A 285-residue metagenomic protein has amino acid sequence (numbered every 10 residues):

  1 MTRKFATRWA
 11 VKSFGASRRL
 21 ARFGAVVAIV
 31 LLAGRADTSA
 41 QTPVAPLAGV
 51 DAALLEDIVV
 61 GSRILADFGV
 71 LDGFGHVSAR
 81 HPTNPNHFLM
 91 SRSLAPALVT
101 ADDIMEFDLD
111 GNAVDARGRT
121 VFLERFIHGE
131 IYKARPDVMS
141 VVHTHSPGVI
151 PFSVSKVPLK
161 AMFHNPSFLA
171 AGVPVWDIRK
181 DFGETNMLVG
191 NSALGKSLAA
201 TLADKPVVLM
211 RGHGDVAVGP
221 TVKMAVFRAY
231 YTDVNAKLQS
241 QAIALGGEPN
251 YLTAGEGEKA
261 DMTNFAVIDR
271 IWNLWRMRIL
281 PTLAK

Functional and structural regions predicted by a protein language model:
M1-R18: N-terminal secretory signal peptides that target proteins for export/translocation
K12, A21-A33: Bacterial N-terminal signal peptides
F14, G24, M277-L280: Intrinsically disordered, low-complexity regulatory segments enriched in acidic/serine/proline/glutamine/glycine
R35-S39: Sec/Tat signal peptide C-region and signal peptidase I cleavage site
Q41-K285: Glycine-rich flexible loops
